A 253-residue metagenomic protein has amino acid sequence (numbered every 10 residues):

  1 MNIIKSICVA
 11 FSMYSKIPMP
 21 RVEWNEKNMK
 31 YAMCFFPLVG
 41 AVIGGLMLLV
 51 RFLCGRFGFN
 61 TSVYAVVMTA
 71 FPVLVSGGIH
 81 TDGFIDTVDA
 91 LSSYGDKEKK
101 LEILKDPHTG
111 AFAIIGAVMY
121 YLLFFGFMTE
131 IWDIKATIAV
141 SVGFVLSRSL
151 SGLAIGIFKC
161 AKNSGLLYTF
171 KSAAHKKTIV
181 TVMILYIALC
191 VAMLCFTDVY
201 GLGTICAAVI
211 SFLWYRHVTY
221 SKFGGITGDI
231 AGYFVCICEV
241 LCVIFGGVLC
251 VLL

Functional and structural regions predicted by a protein language model:
M1-G77, G95-D96, D106, A113-L253: Hydrophobic alpha-helical transmembrane segments
D82, S93, E102: Glycine/small-residue-rich loop that forms an oxyanion/phosphate-binding "nest" at active or ligand-binding sites
A90: Residues immediately C-terminal
K99: Catalytic-site/binding-pocket detector for metal-dependent nucleotidyl cyclases and the c-di-GMP signaling machinery
